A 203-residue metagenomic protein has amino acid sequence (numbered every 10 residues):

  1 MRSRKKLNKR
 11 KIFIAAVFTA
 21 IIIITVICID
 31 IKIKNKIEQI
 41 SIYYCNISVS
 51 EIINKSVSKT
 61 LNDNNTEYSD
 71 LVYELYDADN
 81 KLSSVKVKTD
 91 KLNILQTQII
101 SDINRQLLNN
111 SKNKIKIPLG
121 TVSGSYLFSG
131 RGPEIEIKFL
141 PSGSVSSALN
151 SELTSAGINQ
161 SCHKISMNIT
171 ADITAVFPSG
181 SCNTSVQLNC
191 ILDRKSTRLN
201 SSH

Functional and structural regions predicted by a protein language model:
M1-K6: N-terminal Lys/Arg-rich, disordered targeting/topogenic segments
F13-D30: Hydrophobic membrane-insertion alpha-helices, especially the h-region of bacterial N-terminal signal peptides
I29-Q39: Aromatic-capped interface at the extracytoplasmic side of an N-terminal signal-anchor transmembrane helix
I42, N46-D79: Short extracytoplasmic
V85-F139: Structured, soluble extracytoplasmic/luminal domains of envelope-associated proteins
L92-Q96, T154-C162: Short, solvent-exposed beta-strand/turn "edge" segments of beta-rich domains on protein surfaces
L107-S111, I165, I169-F177, C190-R194: Beta-strand elements of well-folded, non-transmembrane domains
T197-H203: Conserved small/polar residues in nucleotide/adenosyl-binding loops
